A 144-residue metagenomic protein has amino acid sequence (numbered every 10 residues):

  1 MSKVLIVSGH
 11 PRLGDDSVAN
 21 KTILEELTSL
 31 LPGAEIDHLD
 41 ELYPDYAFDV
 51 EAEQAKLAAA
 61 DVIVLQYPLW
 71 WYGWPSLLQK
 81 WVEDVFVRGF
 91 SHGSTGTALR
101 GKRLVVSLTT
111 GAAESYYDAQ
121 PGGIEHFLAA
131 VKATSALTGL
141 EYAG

Functional and structural regions predicted by a protein language model:
M1-H92: N-terminal beta1-alpha1-beta2 submodule of the flavodoxin-like/Rossmannoid cofactor-binding fold
S2, E26, L31, Y72-G144: FMN-binding flavodoxin-like domain, especially the glycine-rich phosphate-binding loop
